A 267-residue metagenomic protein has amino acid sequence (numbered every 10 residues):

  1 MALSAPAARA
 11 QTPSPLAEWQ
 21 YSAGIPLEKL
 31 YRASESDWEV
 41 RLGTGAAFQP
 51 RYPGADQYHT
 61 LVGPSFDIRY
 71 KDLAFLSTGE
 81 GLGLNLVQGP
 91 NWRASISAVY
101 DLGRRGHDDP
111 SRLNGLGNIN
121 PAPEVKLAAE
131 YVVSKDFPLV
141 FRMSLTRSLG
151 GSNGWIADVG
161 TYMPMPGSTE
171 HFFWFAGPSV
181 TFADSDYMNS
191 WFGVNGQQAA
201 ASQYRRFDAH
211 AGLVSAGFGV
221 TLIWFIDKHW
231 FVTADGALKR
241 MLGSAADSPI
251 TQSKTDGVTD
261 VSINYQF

Functional and structural regions predicted by a protein language model:
M1-E35: Cleavable N-terminal export/targeting peptides
T12-Q20, G24, Y131, L149-T233 (+3 more regions): Outer-membrane beta-barrel transmembrane domain signature
W38, Y58-P64, I68, P90 (+5 more regions): Residues that define the transmembrane beta-barrel architecture of outer-membrane proteins
V40, D72-L76, W92, D136-F141 (+2 more regions): Repeated loop/turn-to-beta-strand initiation elements of outer-membrane beta-barrel proteins
L42-P50, A74-G83, P110-L113, P138-L149 (+2 more regions): Transmembrane beta-strand segments that form the barrel wall of outer-membrane beta-barrel proteins
T44-F48, P64-Y70, E80-L86, L127-Y131 (+6 more regions): Residues on the lipid-exposed face of transmembrane beta-strands in outer-membrane beta-barrel proteins
A46-P50, Y70-D72, A98-R104, P123 (+5 more regions): Transmembrane beta-strands of outer-membrane beta-barrel pores
P53-Q57, F75-S77, G89, R104-D109 (+3 more regions): Outer-membrane beta-barrel proteins
